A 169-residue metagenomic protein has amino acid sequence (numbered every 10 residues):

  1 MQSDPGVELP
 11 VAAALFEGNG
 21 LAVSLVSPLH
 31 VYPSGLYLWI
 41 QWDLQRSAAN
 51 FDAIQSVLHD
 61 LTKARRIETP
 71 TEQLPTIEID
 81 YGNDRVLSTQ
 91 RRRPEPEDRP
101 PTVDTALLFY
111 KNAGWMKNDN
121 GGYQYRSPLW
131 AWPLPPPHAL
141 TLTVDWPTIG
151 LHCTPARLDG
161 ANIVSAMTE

Functional and structural regions predicted by a protein language model:
M1-E72: N-terminal onset of structured domains
N19-G20, S34, Y81-V86, I149: Detector for glycine-centered tight turns/loop "hinges" at secondary-structure junctions
W39-D43, E78-D80, W130, T143-D145: Residue-level recognition of well-ordered beta-strand positions that form the cores of beta-sheet-rich folds across
R46-A48, G122, P147-T154: Short acidic/polar inter-strand loop motif in beta-rich domains
A48-S56, S88-R91, T154-P155: Short, hydrophobic/aromatic beta-strand segments
Q73-W132: Extended, solvent-exposed segments with strong compositional bias
L134-P147: Short, surface-exposed ligand- or partner-binding patches at beta-edge/loop junctions that are enriched in aromatics
L151-E169: Short beta-strand elements
